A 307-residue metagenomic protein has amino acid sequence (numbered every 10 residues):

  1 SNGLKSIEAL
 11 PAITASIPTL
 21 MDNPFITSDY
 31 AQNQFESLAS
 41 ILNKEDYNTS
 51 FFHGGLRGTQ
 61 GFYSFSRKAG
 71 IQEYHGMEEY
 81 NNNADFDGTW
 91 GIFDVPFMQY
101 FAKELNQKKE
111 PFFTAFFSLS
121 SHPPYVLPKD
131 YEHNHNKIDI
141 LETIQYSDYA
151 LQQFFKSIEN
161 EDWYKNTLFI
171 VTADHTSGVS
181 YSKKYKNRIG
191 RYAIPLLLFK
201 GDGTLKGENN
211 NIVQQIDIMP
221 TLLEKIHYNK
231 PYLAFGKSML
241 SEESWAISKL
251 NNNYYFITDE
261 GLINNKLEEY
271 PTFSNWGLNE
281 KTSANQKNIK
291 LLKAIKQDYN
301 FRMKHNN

Functional and structural regions predicted by a protein language model:
S1-N307: Solvent-exposed soluble domains appended to multi-pass membrane proteins
